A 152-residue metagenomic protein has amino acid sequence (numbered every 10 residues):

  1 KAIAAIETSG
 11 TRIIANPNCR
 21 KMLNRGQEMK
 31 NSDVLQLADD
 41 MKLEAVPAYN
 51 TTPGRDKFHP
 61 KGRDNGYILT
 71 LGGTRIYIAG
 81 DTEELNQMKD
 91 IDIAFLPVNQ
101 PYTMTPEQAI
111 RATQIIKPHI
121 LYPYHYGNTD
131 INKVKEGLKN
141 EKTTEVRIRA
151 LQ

Functional and structural regions predicted by a protein language model:
K1, I14-M22, K30-D33, T82-E83: Short, polar loop motifs at secondary-structure junctions
K1-A15, D90-F95: Active-site metal-binding motif and surrounding structural segment of the metallo-beta-lactamase
I6-T8, C19-N24, L69, N86-I91 (+1 more regions): Alpha-helix C-terminal capping segments
G10-N18, I120-H125: Short internal beta-strands
N18-R20, N31-L35, A48, V98-Y102 (+1 more regions): Short, acidic/turn-prone active-site loops that include or flank metal/cofactor- and phosphate-binding residues
N24-L37, M41, I110, Q114-Q152: Binuclear metal-ion centers of metallo-dependent hydrolases, dominated by the metallo-beta-lactamase
G26-D90, M104, A150-Q152: Core dinuclear metal-dependent hydrolase active-site scaffold
N65-N132: Metallo-beta-lactamase
